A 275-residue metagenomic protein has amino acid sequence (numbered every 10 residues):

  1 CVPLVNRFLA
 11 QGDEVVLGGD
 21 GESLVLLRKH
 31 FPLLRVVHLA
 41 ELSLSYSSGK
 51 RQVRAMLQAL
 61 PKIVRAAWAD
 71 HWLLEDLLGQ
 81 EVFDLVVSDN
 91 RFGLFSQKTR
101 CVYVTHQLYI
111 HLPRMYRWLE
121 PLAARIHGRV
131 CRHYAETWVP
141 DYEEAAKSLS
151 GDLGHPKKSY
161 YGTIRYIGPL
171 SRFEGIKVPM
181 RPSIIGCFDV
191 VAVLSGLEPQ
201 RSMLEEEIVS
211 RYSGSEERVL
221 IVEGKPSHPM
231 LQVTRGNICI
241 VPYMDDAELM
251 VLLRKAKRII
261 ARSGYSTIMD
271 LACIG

Functional and structural regions predicted by a protein language model:
N6, L153-H155, R165-I259: Donor-nucleotide binding loops and adjacent catalytic segments primarily of GT-B fold Leloir glycosyltransferases
L9-L60, N237-C239: Conserved nucleotide-sugar phosphate-binding/catalytic loop shared by glycosyltransferases and other
E14-G21, E136-Y142, R218-G224: Short internal beta-strands
G19-V25, V86-G93, V222-M230: Short, polar loop motifs at secondary-structure junctions
R51-G93: Conserved nucleotide-sugar donor-binding subdomain of glycosyltransferases
L73, I126, A247-L249, T267: Short acidic active-site motifs
Q97-I167: Active-site-proximal region of nucleotide-activated glycan assembly enzymes, centered on histidine/acidic-rich loops
R254-A256, A272-G275: Conserved donor-binding/catalytic loop of nucleotide-activated donor transferases
